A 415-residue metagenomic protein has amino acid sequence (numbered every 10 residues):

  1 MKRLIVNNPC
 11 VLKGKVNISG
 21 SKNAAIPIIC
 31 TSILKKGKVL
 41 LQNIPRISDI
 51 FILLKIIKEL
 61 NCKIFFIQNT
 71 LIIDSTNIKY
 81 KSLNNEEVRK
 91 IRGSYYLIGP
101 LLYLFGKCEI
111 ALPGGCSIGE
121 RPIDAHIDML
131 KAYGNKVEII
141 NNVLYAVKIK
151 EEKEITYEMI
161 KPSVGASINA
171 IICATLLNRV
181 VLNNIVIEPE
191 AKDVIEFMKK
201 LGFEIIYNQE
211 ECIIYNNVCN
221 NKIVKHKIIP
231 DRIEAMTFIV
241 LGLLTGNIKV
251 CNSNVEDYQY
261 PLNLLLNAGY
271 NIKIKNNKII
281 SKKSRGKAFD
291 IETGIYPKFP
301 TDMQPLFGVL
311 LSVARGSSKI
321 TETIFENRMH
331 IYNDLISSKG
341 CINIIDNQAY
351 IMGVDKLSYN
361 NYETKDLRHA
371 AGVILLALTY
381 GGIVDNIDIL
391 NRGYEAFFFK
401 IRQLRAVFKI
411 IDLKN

Functional and structural regions predicted by a protein language model:
M1-N415: Short, structured segments at the rim of ligand-binding sites
